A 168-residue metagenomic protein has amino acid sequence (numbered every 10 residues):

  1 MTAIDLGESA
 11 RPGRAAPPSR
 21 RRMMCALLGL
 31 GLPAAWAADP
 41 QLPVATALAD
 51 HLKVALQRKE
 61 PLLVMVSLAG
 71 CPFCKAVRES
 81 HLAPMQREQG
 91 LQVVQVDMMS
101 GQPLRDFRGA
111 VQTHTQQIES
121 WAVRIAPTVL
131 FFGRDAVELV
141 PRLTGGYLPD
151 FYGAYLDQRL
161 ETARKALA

Functional and structural regions predicted by a protein language model:
M1-S19, A26-L32: N-terminal secretory signal peptides
A35-A37: Boundary at the C-terminal end of the N-terminal hydrophobic targeting segment
V44-P61: A short beta-strand-turn-helix
K59-A69: Short active-site neighborhood of thiol/selenol oxidoreductases, capturing the structured segment around
K75-E88: Typically the conserved alpha-helix immediately C-terminal to a functionally engaged Cys/Sec in thioredoxin-like
G90-V111: Thiol-based oxidoreductase modules, predominantly thioredoxin-like and allied folds used for disulfide exchange
T115-L130: Structural micro-motif
F131-R164: Non-catalytic, surface beta->alpha helical segment in thiol-disulfide oxidoreductase systems
